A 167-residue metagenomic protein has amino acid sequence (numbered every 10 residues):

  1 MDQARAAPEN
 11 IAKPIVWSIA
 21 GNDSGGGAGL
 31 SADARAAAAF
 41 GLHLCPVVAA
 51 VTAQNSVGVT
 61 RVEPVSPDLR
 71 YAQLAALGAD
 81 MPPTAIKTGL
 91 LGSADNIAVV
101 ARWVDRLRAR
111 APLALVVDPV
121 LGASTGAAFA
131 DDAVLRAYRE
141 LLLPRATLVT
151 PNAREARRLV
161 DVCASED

Functional and structural regions predicted by a protein language model:
M1-A85, V162-D167: Small-residue (G/A/S/T)-rich helix-start motifs and N-terminal tracts that mark the onset
R61-A72, R106, A123-L143: Conserved phosphate-binding/catalytic loop of the ribokinase/pfkB sugar-kinase fold
A85, V116-V117, T150: Generic enzyme active-site microenvironment
K87-I97: N-terminal glycine-rich "phosphate-gripper" loop used for MgATP/nucleotide binding and carboxylate activation
L91, V120-G122, R154: Active-site beta-loop-alpha junctions enriched in small/polar residues
D95-R106: Short Gly/Thr/Asp-enriched flexible loops that form oxyanion-binding sites at enzyme active sites
L107-L115: A short helix->loop->beta-strand "cap" motif at the edges of active sites that frequently abuts
A128-D167: Conserved phosphate/ATP/ADP-binding segment of small-molecule kinases
